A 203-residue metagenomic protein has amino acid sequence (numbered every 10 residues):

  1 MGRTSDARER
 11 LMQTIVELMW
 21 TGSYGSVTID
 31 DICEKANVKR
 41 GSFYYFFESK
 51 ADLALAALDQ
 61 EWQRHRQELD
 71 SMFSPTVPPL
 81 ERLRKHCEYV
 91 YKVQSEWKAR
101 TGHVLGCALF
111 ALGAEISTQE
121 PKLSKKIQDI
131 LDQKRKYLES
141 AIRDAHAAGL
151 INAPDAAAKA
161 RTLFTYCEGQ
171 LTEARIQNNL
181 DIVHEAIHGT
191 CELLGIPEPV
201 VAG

Functional and structural regions predicted by a protein language model:
M1-D6, N152, V200-G203: N-terminal intrinsically disordered/low-complexity leader segments
R10, L18-Q60: Helix-turn-helix
A56, D70-L105, A160-L163: Hydrophobic alpha-helical connector segments
E81, K85, V104, E120-H146: Amphipathic alpha-helical packing segments from all-alpha helical-bundle domains
V93-W97, T118-Q119, D144, F164-D181 (+1 more regions): Amphipathic C-terminal alpha-helical segment
K98-K122: Amphipathic alpha-helical segments used for helix-helix packing
L105-A111, P154-E173, G189-E192: Hydrophobic alpha-helical segments that form the core of small-molecule binding pockets and/or dimer interfaces
